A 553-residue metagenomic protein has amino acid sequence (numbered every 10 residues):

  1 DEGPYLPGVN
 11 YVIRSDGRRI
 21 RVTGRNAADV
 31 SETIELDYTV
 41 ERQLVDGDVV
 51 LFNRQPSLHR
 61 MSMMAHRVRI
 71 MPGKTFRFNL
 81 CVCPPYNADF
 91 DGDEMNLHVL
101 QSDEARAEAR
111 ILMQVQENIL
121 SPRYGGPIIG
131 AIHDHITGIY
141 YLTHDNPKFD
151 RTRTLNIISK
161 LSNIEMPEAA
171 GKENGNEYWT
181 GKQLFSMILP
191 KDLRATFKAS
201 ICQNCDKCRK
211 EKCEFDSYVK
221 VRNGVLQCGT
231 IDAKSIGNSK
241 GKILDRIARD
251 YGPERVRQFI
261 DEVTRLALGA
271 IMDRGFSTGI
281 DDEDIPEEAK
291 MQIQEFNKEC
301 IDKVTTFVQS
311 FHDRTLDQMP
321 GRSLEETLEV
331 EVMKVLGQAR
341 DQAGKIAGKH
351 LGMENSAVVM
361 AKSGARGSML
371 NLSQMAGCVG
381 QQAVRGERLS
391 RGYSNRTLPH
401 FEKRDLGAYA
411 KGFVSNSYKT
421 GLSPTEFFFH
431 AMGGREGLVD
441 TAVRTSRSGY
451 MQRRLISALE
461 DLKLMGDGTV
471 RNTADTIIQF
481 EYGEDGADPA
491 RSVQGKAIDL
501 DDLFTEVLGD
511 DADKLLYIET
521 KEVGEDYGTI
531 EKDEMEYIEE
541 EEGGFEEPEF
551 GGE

Functional and structural regions predicted by a protein language model:
D1-E108, Q114-V115, L184-I188, M272-R444 (+4 more regions): Core mixed alpha/beta domains of very large multi-subunit molecular machines
D1-P72, F76-D261, R265-G269, A410-L464 (+2 more regions): Conserved catalytic alpha/beta cores of large enzymes that bind or transform nucleotide phosphates and polynucleotides
I129, D273-D284, T315-L316, L464-I477: Short, glycine/acidic-rich hinge or "gate" loops at secondary-structure transitions that mediate conformational
S162-E168, E287-E295, A474-P489: Short, mixed-charge aromatic SLiMs
E173, E387-S390, R471-T476: Short linear loop/turn motifs
R444-R453, S457-M465, T469, T473-G528: Conserved catalytic/coupling modules of large nucleotide/cofactor-utilizing molecular machines
